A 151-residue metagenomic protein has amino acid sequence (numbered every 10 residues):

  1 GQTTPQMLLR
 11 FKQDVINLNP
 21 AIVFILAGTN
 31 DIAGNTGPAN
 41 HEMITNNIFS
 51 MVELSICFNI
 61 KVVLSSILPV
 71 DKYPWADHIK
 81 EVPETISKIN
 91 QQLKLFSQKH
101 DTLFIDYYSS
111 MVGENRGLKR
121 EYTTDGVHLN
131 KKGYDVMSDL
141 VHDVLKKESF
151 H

Functional and structural regions predicted by a protein language model:
G1-T3: A short beta-strand-loop structural module common to alpha/beta enzyme folds
Q6-H151: Alpha-helical cap/lid subdomain in secreted, periplasmic, or secretory-pathway luminal O-acyl-processing enzymes
